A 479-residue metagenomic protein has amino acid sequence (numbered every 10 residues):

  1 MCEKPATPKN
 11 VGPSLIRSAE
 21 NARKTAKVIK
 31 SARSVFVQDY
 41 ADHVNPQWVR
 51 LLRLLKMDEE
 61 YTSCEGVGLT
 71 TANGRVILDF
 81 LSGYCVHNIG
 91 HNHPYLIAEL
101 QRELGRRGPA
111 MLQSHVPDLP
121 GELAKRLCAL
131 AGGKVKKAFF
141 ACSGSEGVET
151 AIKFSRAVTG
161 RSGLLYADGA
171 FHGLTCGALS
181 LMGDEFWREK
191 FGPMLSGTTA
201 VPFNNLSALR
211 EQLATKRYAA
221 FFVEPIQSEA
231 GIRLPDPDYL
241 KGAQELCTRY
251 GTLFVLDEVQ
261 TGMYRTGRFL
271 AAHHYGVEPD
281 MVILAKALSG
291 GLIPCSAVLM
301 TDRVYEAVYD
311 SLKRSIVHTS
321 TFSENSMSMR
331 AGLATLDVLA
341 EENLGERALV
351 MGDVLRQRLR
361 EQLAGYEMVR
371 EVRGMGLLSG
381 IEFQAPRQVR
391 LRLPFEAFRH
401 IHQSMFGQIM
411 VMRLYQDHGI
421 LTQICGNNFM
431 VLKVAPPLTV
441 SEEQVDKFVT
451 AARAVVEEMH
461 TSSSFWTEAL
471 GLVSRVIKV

Functional and structural regions predicted by a protein language model:
C2-V479: Conserved N-terminal phosphate-binding loop of PLP-dependent enzymes in the Aspartate aminotransferase
